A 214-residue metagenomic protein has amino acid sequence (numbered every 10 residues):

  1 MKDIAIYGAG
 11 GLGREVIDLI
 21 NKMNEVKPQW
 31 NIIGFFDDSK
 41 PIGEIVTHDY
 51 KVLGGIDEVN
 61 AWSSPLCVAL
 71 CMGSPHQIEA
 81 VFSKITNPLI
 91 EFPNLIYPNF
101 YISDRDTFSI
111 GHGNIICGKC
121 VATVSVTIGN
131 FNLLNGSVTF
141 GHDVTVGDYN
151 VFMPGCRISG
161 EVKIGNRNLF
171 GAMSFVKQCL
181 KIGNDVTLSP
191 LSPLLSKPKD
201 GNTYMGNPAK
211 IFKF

Functional and structural regions predicted by a protein language model:
K2-I20: Glycine-rich adenosine-cofactor-binding loop
R14, D18, E79, S196: Alpha-helical elements of the RecA-like P-loop NTPase motor core of helicases
I20-N24, I85: Active-site catalytic pocket residues across diverse enzymes, especially alpha/beta-hydrolases
M23-I45: NAD(P)-binding Rossmann-fold cofactor-contacting core
K40-Y101: Phosphate-bearing ligand-interacting subdomains that bind or position ATP/ADP/UDP/GDP/NAD(P) or nucleotide-linked
L95-F212: Structural signal for interior beta-strand "rungs" in well-ordered beta-sheet cores of soluble enzyme domains
